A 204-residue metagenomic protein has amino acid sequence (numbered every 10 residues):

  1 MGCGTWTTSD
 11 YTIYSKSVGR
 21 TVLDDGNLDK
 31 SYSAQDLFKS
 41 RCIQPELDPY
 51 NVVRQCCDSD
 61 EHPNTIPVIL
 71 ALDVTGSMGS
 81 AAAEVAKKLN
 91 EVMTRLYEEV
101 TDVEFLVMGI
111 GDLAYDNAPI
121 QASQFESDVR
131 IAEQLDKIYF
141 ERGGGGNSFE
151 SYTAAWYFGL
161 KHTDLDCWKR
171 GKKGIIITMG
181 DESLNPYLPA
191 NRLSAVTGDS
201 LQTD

Functional and structural regions predicted by a protein language model:
M1-D204: Acidic, low-complexity intrinsically disordered regions
